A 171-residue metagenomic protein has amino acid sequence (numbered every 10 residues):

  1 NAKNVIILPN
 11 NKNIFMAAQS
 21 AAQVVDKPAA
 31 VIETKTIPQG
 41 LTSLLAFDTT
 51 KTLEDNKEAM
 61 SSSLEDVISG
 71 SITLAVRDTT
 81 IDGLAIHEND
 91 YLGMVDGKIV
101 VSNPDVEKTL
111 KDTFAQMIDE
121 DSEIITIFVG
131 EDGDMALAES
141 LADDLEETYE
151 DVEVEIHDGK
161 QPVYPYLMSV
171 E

Functional and structural regions predicted by a protein language model:
N1-E171: N-terminal loops that bind phosphate or other acidic moieties and the adjacent beta-alpha structural core
